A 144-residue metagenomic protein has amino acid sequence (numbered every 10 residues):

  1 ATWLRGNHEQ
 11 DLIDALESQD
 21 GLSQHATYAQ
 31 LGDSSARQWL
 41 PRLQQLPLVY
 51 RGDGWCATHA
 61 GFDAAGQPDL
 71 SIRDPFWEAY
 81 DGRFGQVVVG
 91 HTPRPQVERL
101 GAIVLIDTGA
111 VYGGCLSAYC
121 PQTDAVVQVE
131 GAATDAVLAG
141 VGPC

Functional and structural regions predicted by a protein language model:
A1-D20: Core catalytic region of metal-dependent phosphoesterases/phosphodiesterases, especially metallo-beta-lactamase-like
D14-L116, P121-C144: Acidic, His/Gly-enriched loop-helix segments that form or flank divalent-metal centers in metallo-dependent hydrolases
